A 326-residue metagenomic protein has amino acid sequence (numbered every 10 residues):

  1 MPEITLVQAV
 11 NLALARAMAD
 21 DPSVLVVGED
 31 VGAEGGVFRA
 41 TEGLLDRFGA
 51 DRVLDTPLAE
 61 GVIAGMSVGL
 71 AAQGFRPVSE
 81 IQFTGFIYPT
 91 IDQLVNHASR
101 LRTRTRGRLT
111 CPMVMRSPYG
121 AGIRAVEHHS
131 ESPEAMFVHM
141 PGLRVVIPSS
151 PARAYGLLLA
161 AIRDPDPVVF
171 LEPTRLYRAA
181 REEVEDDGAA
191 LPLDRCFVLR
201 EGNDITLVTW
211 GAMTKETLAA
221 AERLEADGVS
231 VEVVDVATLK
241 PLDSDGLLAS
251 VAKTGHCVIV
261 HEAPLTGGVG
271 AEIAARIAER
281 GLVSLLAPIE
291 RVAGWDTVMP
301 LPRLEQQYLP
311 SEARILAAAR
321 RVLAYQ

Functional and structural regions predicted by a protein language model:
M1-P167, L171, Q307: Thiamine diphosphate
V31, F38-R47, E60, R108-M113 (+1 more regions): Thiamine diphosphate
